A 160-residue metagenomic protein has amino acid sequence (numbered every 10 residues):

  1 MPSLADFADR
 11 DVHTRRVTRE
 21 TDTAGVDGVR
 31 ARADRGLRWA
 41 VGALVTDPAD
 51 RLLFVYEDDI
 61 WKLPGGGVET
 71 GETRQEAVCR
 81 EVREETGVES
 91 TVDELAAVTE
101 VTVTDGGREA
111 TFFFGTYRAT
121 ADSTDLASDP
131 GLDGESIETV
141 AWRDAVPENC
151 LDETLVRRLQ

Functional and structural regions predicted by a protein language model:
M1-G42: Acidic, metal-coordinating catalytic segment for phosphate/diphosphate chemistry, firing primarily on the Nudix
G25, D58-K62, S136: Short glycine/proline- and charge-enriched loop/turn segments that cap or connect secondary-structure elements
G36-A40, L63, A110-F114: Short connector loops at helix/strand junctions that flank enzyme active sites, especially segments positioning acidic
G42, R51, T139: Conserved beta-strand and immediately adjacent loop positions that scaffold enzyme active sites
V45-P48, A119-A121: Active-site beta-strand termini and strand-to-loop segments that position acidic
D47-E84: Conserved Nudix-box catalytic region and its N-terminal flanking loop in Nudix hydrolases and closely related
E69-T91, A96-R157: Unchanged
